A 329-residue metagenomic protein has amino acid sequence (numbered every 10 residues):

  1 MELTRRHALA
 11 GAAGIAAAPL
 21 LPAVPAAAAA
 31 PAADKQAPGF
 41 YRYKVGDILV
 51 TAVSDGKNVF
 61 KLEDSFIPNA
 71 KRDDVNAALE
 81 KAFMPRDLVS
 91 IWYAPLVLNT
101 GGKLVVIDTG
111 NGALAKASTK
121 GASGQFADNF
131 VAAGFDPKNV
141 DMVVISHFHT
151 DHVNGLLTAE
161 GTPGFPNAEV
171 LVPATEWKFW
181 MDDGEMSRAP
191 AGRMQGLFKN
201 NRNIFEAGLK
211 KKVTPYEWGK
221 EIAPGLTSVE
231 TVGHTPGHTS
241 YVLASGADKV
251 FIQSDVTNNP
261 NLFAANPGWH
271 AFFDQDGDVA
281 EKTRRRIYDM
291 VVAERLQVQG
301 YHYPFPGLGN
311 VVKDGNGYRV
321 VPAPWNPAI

Functional and structural regions predicted by a protein language model:
M1-A16: N-terminal secretory signal peptides and thylakoid transit peptides that target proteins across membranes
L3-T4, G246-I329: Cap/insert and terminal regions of metallo-dependent hydrolase folds
A18-P25: C-terminal segment of classical bacterial N-terminal signal peptides
A30-P31, G124-F135, N139, P166-E230 (+2 more regions): Metallo-beta-lactamase
Q36-A133, S240-T257: Conserved beta-strand hairpin/beta-sheet module of binuclear metal-dependent hydrolase folds, prominently
D47, L98, D108, H147 (+5 more regions): Divalent metal-coordination and catalytic microenvironments
D55-G56, T109-G112, F148, T175-E176 (+3 more regions): Active-site metal-binding loops of divalent metal-dependent hydrolases
D87-L88, W92-P95, K120-L171: Active-site metal-binding motif and surrounding structural segment of the metallo-beta-lactamase
